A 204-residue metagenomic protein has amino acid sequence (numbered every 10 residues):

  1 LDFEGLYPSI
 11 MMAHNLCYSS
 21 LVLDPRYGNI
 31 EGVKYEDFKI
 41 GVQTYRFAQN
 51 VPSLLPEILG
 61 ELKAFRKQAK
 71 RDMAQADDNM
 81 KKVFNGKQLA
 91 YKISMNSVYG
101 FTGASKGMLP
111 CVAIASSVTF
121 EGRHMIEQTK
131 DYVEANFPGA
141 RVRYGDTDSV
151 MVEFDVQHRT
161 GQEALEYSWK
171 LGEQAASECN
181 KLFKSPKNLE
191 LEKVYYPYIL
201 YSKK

Functional and structural regions predicted by a protein language model:
L1-K204: Conserved acidic
